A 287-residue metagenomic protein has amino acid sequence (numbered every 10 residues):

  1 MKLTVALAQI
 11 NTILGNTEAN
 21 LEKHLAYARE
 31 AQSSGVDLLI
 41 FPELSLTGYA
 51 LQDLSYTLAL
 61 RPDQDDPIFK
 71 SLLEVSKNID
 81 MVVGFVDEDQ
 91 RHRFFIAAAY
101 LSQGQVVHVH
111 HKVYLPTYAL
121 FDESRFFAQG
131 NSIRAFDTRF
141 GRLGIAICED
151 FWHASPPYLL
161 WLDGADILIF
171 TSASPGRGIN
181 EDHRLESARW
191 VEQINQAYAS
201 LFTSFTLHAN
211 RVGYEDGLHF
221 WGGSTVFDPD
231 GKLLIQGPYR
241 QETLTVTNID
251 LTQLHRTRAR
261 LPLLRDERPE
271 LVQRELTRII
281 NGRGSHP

Functional and structural regions predicted by a protein language model:
M1-L7: Extreme N-terminal starter segment of soluble prokaryotic enzymes
Q9-G15: Short polar catalytic/cofactor-binding loops
T17, A26-K112, S174-A197, L201-S204: Cys-nucleophile CN-hydrolase/nitrilase-fold catalytic domain and related Cys-dependent amidase chemistry that acts on
E22-V36, S155-G164: Short amphipathic alpha-helices and their capping/turn segments at secondary-structure boundaries
Q64-P67, D89-Q193, A259-L263: Active-site catalytic loop in hydrolytic enzyme cores
Q64-V82, C148, W152-L244: CN hydrolase (nitrilase-like) catalytic-core segments centered on the catalytic cysteine and neighboring Lys/Glu
V83-F85, I96-Y100, R134, S224-V226 (+1 more regions): Short beta-strand scaffold segments in enzyme catalytic cores
H255-P287: A short C-terminal boundary segment appended to hydrolase-like catalytic domains
